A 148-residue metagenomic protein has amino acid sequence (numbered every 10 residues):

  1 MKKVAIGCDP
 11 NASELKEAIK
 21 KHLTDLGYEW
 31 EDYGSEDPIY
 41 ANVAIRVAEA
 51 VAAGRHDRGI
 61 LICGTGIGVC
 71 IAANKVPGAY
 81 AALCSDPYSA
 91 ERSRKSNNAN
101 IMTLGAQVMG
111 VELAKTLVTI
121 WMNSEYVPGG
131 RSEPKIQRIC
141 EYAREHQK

Functional and structural regions predicted by a protein language model:
M1-K3, T24, V47, R144-K148: SAM-dependent methyltransferases
A5-D25: Glycine-rich phosphate/diphosphate-binding loop of Rossmann-like nucleotide-binding domains
A5-G7, N11, P87-K148: C-terminal binding/interaction regions
E14, E31-Y33, E145: Helix-termini ("caps") and immediately adjacent flexible loops/tails, especially at membrane-solvent interfaces
L26, V76-P77, N97: Short, structured coil segments at secondary-structure junctions
E29-Y40: A short beta-strand-loop structural module common to alpha/beta enzyme folds
V47-C84: Helix-adjacent hinge/juxtasegments
